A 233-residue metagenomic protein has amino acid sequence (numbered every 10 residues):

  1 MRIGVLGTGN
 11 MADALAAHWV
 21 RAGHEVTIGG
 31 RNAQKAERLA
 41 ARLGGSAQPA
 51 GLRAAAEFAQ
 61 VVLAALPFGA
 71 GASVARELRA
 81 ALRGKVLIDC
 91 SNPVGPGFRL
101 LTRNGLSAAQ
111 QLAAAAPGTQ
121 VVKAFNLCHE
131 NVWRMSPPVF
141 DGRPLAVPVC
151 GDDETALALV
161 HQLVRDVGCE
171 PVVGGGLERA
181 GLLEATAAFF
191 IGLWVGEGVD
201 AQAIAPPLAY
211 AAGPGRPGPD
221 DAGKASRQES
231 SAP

Functional and structural regions predicted by a protein language model:
M1-G45: NAD(P)+-binding Rossmann beta1-loop-alpha1 motif at the extreme N-terminus of oxidoreductases
A14, H18, A115, L163: Rossmann-fold NAD(P)-dependent oxidoreductase module
E37, F58, G84, G118-V121: A glycine-biased structural micro-motif
G44-A47, G51-V86, C90-P96: Rossmann-like NAD(P)-binding element
P49, Q120-A124, V172-G174: General beta-strand structural signal in soluble alpha/beta enzymes
S91-P138: Rossmann-fold NAD(P)-binding glycine/threonine-rich loop
G142-P233: Active-site-lining helix/loop region of Rossmann-like oxidoreductase modules
